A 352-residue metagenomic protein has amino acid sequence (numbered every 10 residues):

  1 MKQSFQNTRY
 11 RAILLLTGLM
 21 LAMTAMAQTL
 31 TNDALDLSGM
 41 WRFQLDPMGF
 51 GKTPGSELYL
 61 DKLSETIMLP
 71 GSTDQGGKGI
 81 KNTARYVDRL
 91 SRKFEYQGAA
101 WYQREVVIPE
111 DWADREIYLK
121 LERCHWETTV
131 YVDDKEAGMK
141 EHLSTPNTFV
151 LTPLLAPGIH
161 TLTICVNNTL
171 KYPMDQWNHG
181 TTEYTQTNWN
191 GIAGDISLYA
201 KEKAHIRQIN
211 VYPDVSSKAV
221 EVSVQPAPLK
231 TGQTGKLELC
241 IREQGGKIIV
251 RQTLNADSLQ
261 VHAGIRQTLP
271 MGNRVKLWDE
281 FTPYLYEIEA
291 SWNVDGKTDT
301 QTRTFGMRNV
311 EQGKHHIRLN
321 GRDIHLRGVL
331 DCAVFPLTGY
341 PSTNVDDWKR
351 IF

Functional and structural regions predicted by a protein language model:
M1-G18, A25-F352: Secreted/periplasmic carbohydrate-active enzymes, especially glycoside hydrolases
